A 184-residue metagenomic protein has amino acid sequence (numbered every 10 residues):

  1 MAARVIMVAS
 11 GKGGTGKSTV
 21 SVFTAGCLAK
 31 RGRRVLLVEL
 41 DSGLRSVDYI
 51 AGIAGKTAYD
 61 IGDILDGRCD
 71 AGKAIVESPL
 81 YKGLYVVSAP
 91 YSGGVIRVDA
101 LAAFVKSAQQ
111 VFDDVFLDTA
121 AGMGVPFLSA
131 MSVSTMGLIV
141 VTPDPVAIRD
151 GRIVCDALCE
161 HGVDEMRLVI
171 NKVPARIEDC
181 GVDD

Functional and structural regions predicted by a protein language model:
M1-V5, L65, E178: N-terminal regions of ATP-driven nucleic-acid and macromolecular assemblies, encompassing P-loop NTP-binding domains
A2-R4, R31-R34, Y81-K82, V111-F112 (+2 more regions): Short coil/turn connectors at secondary-structure junctions
A3-D41, A108: Walker A/P-loop phosphate-binding motif and the immediately C-terminal alpha-helix
I6, V38, Y85-V87, L138 (+1 more regions): Hydrophobic/aromatic beta-strand patches that form the interior of the parallel beta-sheet core in alpha/beta enzyme
G13, I64, V87, D118 (+1 more regions): Residue-level signature of catalytic and energy-coupling elements of molecular machines, predominantly ATP/GTP-dependent
K17, S21, R97, L101 (+1 more regions): Short, conserved glycine- and acidic-residue-centered signature motifs in active-site or ligand-binding loops
L37-Q110: P-loop/Walker-type NTP enzyme "switch/lid" segment
Q109-Q110, D114-D184: Conserved catalytic-core segment of NTP-binding enzymes
